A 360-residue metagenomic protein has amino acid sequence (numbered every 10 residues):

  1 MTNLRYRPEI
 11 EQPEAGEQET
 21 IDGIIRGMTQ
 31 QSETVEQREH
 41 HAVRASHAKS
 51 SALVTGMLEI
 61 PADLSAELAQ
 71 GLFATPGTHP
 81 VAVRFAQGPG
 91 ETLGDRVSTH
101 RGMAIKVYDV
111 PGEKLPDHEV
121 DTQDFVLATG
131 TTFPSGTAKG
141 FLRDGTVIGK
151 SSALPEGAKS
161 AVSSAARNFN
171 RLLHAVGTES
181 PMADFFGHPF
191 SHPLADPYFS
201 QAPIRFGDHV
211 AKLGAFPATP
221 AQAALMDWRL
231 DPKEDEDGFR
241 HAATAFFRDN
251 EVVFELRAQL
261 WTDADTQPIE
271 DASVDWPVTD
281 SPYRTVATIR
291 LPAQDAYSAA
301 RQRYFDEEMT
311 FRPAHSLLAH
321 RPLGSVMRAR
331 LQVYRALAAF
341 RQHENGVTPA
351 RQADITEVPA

Functional and structural regions predicted by a protein language model:
M1-A360: Active-site-adjacent core segments of small-molecule enzymes
